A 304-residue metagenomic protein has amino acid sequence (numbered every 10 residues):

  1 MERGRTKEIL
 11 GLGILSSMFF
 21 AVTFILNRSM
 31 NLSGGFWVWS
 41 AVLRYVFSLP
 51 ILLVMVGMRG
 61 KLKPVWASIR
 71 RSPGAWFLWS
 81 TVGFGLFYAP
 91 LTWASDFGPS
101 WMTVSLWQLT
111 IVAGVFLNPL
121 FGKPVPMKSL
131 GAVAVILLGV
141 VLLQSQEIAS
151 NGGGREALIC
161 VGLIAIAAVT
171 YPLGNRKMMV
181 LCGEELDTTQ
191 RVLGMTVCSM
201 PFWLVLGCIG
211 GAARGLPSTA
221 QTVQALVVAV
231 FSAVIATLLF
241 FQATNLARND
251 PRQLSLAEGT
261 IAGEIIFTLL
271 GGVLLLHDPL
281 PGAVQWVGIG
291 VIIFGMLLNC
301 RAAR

Functional and structural regions predicted by a protein language model:
M1-L43, N151-V180, M200-V205, L269 (+3 more regions): Glycine-/small-residue-enriched transmembrane alpha-helix faces in small-molecule transporters and effluxers
L10-I14, I69-L78, V125-L138, E185-M195 (+1 more regions): Cytoplasmic-side transmembrane-helix entry/capping segments in multi-pass membrane proteins
S17, L43, M102-L109, L181-S199 (+1 more regions): Helix-helix packing/entry segments at the starts of transmembrane helices
F19, F24, K61-V104, L142 (+1 more regions): Specific transmembrane alpha-helical segments of multi-pass solute transporters/efflux pumps, especially DMT/EamA
M30, S40, R44, W93-S95 (+5 more regions): Hydrophobic/aromatic residues within transmembrane alpha-helices of multi-pass small-molecule transporters
S33-L86, A113-L117, V135, V169-G174 (+4 more regions): Transmembrane alpha-helices of multi-pass small-molecule transport proteins
A41, Y45, L254-R304: C-terminal-most transmembrane helix of multi-pass membrane proteins
L52, K128-E147, A283-A303: Hydrophobic transmembrane alpha-helices of multi-pass small-molecule transport proteins
